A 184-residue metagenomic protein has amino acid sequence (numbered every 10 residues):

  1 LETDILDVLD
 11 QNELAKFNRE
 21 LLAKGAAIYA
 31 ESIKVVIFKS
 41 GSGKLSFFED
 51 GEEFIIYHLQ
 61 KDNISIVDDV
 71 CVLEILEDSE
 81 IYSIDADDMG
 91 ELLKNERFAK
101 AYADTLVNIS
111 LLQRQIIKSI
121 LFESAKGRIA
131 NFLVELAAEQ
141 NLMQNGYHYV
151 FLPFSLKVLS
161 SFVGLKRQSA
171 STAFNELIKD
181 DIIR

Functional and structural regions predicted by a protein language model:
L1-A23, Q60-S65: Cyclic nucleotide-binding regulatory module and flanking cytosolic helices
L21-D78: Cyclic nucleotide-binding regulatory domains
V35, E80-Y82, F151: A residue-level structural signature of the nucleotidyltransferase/glycosyltransferase Rossmann-like core
E53-L111, Q115: Cyclic-nucleotide recognition modules
L92-E96, L136-M143: Basic, amphipathic alpha-helical hairpins
I116-N141: Short alpha-helical segments that sit at the start of domains
E139-R184: Phosphate-/nucleic-acid-contacting segments
